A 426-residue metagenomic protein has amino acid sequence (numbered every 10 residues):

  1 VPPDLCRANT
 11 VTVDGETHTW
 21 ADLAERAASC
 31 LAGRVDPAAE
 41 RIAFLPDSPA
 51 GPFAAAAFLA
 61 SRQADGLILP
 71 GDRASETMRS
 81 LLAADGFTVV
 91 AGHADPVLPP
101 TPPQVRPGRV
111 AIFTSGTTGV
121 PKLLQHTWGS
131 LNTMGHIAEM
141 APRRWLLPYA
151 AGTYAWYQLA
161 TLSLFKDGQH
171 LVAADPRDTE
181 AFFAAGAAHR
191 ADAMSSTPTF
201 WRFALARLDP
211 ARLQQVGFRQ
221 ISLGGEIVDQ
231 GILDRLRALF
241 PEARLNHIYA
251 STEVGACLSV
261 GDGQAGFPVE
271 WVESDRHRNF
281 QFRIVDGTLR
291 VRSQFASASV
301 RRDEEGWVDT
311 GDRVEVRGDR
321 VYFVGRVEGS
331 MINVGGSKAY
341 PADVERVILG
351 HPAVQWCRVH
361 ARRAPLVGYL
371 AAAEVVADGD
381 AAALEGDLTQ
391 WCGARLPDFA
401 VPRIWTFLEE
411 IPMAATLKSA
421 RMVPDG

Functional and structural regions predicted by a protein language model:
V1-R7, D95-F113, M140-W145: Conserved pre-ATP/AMP-binding loop-to-beta segment of ANL
L5-D36, R79, G92, H126-G129: Conserved AMP-binding/adenylate-forming core of the ANL superfamily
T19, R109-H136: Conserved AMP-binding A3 loop
F44, M194, G311-A400: AMP-binding/adenylate-forming catalytic core of the ANL superfamily
F58-Q63, A155-L171, A184, D192: Conserved short alpha-helical elements in the N-terminal third of ANL/AMP-binding
M194, E242-G287, A296-G306: Conserved ATP-binding loop and adjacent catalytic segment of the adenylate-forming AMP-binding
R207-F267: Gly/Ser/Thr-rich phosphate-binding loop
L396-K418: AMP-binding/adenylate-forming catalytic domain of the ANL superfamily
